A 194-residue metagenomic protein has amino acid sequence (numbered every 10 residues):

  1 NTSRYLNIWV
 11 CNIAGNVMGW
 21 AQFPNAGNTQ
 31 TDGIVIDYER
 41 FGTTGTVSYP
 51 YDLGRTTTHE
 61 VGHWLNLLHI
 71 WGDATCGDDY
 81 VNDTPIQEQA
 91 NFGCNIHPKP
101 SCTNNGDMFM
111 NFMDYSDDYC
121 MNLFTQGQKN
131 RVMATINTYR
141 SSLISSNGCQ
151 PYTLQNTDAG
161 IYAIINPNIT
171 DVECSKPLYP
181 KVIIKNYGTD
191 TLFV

Functional and structural regions predicted by a protein language model:
N1-G160: Extracellular (secreted or membrane-anchored) zinc-dependent metallopeptidases, primarily metzincins but also closely
P151-V194: Extracellular/luminal regions of secreted and cell-surface proteins that mediate adhesion/ECM remodeling
